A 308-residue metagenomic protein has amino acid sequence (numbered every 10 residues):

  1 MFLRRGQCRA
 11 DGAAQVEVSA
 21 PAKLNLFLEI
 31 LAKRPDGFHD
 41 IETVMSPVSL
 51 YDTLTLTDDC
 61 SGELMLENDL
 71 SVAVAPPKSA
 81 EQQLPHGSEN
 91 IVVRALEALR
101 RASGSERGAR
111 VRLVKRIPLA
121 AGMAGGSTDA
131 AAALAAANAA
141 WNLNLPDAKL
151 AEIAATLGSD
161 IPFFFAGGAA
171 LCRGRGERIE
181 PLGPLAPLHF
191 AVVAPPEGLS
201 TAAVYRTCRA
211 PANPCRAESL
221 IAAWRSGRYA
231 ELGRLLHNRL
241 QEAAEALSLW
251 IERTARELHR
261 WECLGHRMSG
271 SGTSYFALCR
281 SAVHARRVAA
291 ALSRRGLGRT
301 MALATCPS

Functional and structural regions predicted by a protein language model:
F2-A121, A139, L143-N144, A148 (+2 more regions): ATP-binding N-lobe of GHMP and related small-molecule kinases
L28, D52-L56, D160-F164, A170-L171 (+1 more regions): Short beta-strand scaffold segments in enzyme catalytic cores
T43-M45, I161, E177-G183: A generic local secondary-structure boundary/capping motif
E63-A80, A133, A155, R228-H237: Short, basic/glycine-rich phosphate-binding loops at helix/coil junctions that contact nucleotide phosphates
P85, R112-W141, S159, L264-C279: Glycine/serine-rich anion-binding loops at beta->alpha junctions that coordinate negatively charged ligand groups
G108, A130, L134-L171: Contiguous, small/hydrophobic- and glycine-enriched helical/loop subdomains that border and often "cap" functional
A166, L171-G265, R280-R286, A290 (+2 more regions): Conserved, helical-rich catalytic subdomain that frames metal- and/or nucleotide-binding sites in enzyme alpha/beta
